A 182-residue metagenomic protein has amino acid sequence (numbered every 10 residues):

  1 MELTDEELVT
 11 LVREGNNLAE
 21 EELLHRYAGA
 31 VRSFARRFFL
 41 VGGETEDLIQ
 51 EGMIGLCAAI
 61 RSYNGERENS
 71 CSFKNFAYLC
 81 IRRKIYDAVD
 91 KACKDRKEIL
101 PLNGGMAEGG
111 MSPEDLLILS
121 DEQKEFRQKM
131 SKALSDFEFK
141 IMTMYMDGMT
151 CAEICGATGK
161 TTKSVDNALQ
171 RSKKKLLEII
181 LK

Functional and structural regions predicted by a protein language model:
M1-K94: Alpha-helical promoter-recognition and RNA polymerase-docking modules of transcription initiation factors, dominated by
D5, A28, R82, Q123 (+3 more regions): Short, leucine-enriched amphipathic alpha-helices that occur as contiguous helical runs
R13, R36, S131, T143-D147 (+1 more regions): Short, locally clustered residues in the helix-turn-helix/winged-helix DNA-binding domain
S33, N75, L79, T143 (+2 more regions): DNA-binding alpha-helical recognition surfaces that contact promoter or target DNA
F34, E51, G55, K84 (+4 more regions): Generic non-transmembrane alpha-helical segments
F38, K84, A92, G148-M149 (+2 more regions): The DNA-recognition helices of helix-turn-helix-type DNA-binding domains
G110-T143, D147-M149: Amphipathic alpha-helical segment used for protein-protein interaction
C151-K182: DNA-recognition helix of helix-turn-helix
